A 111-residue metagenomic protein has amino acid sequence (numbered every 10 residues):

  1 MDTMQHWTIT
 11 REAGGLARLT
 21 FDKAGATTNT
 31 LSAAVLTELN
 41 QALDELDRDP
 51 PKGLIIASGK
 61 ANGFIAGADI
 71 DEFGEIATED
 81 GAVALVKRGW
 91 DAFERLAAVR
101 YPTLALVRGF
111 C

Functional and structural regions predicted by a protein language model:
M1-A57, E94: Conserved CoA-thioester-binding segment of acyl-CoA-metabolizing enzymes
A24, K60-N62, G109-F110: Short glycine-rich anion-binding loops that position phosphate/pyrophosphate groups of nucleotides and phosphorylated
A34, A84, V107-F110: Residues that cap or flank secondary-structure elements
S58-A92: Glycine- (often His-adjacent) and acidic-residue-rich active-site loop that binds/positions the CoA thioester
W90, E94-C111: Glycine-rich beta-to-alpha active-site loop
